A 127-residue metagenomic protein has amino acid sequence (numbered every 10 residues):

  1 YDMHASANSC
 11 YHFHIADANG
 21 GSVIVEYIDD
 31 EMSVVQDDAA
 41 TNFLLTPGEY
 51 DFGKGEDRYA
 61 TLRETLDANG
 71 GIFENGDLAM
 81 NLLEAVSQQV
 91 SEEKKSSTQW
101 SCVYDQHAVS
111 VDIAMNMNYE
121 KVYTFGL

Functional and structural regions predicted by a protein language model:
Y1, S6-L127: C-terminal, well-structured catalytic/ligand-binding subdomain of enzymes
